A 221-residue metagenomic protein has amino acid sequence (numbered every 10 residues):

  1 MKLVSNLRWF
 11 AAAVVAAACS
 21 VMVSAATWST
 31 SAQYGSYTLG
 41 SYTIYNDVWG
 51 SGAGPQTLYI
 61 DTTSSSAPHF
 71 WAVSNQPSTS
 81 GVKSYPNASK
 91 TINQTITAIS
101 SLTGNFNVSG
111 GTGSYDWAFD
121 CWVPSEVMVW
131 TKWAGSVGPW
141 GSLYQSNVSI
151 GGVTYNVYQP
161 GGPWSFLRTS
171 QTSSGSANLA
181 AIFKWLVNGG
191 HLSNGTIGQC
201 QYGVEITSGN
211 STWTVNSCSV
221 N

Functional and structural regions predicted by a protein language model:
K2-A11: Bacterial N-terminal signal peptides that target proteins for export
A11-S20: Bacterial N-terminal signal peptides
V21-A25: Sec/Tat signal peptide C-region and signal peptidase I cleavage site
A26-V73: N-terminal segment immediately downstream of the Sec signal-peptide cleavage site in secreted/extracellular proteins
Q76-Q145: Extracellular-facing segments of soluble proteins and assemblies that are Gly/Ser/Thr-biased and enriched in aromatics
G81-T95, S165-S193: Beta-sandwich interaction modules
P124-A180: Short helix-loop boundary/capping segments
S173-N221: Long, compositionally biased interface segments
